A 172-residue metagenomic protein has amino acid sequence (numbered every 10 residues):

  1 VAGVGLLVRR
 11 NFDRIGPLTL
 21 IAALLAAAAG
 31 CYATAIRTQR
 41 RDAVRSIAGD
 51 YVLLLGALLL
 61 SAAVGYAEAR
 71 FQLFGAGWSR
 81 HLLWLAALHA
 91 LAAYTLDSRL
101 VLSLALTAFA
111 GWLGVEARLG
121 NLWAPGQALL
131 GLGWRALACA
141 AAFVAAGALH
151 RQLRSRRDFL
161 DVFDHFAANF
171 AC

Functional and structural regions predicted by a protein language model:
V1-C172: Alpha-helical multi-pass membrane segments and their bilayer interfacial helix-loop junctions
